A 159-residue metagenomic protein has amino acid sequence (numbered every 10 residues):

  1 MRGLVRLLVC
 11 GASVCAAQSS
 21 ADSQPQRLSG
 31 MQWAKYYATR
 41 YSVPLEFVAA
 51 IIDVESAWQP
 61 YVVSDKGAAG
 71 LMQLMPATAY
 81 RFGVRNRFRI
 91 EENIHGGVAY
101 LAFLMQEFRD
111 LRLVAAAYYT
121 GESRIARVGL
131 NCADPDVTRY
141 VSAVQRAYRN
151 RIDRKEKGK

Functional and structural regions predicted by a protein language model:
R2-C10: Sec-dependent signal peptide recognition, specifically the positively charged N-region followed immediately by
C10-Q18: Hydrophobic h-region of N-terminal signal peptides that target proteins for export in Gram-negative bacteria
S19-K159: Catalytic glycan-binding domains that act on GlcNAc-containing polysaccharides
